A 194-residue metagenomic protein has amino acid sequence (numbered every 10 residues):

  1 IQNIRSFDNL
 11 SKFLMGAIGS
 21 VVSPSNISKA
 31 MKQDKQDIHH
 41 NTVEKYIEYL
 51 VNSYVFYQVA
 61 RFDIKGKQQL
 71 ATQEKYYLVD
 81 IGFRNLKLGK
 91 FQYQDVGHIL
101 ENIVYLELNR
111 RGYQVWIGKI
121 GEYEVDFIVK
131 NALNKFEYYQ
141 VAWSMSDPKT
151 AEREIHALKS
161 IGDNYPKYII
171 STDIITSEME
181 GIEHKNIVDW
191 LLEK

Functional and structural regions predicted by a protein language model:
I1-K135: Accessory nucleic acid-recognition modules appended to NTPase machines
I4, E152-H156: Short amphipathic alpha-helical segment that frequently serves as the phosphate-/nucleotide-binding helix
L86, P148-K149, T176-E180: Switch/connector loops and helix/strand junctions flanking conserved nucleotide-binding motifs in nucleotide-processing
Q114, P166, G181-E183: Conserved beta-strand segments of alpha/beta enzyme cores
K135-S146, E154: Active-site ExK catalytic segment of metal-dependent nucleases
K159-G162: Short, conserved loop/helix-junction motifs that constitute active-site signature segments in enzyme catalytic cores
N164-S171: Short, hydrophobic beta-strand segments that form beta-sheet elements in well-ordered domains
D173-K194: Domain-level recognition of nuclease-like catalytic cores that cleave nucleotide substrates
